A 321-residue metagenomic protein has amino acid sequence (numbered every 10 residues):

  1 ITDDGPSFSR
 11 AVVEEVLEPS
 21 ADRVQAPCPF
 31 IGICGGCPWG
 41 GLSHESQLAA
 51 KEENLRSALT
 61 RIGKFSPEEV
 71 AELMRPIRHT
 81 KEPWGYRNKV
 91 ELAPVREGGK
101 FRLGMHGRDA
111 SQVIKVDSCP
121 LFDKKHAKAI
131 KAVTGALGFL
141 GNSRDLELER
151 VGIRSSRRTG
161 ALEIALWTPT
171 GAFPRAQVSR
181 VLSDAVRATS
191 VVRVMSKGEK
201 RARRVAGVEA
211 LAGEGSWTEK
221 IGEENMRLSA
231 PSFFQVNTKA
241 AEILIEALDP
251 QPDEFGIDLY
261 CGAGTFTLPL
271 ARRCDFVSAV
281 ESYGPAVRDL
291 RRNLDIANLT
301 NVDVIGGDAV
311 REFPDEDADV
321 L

Functional and structural regions predicted by a protein language model:
I1-E209, I221, N225, E242-I245 (+2 more regions): SAM-dependent transferase fold signal centered on methyltransferase-like domains, encompassing both Class I
F173-L321: Rossmann-like S-adenosyl-L-methionine
